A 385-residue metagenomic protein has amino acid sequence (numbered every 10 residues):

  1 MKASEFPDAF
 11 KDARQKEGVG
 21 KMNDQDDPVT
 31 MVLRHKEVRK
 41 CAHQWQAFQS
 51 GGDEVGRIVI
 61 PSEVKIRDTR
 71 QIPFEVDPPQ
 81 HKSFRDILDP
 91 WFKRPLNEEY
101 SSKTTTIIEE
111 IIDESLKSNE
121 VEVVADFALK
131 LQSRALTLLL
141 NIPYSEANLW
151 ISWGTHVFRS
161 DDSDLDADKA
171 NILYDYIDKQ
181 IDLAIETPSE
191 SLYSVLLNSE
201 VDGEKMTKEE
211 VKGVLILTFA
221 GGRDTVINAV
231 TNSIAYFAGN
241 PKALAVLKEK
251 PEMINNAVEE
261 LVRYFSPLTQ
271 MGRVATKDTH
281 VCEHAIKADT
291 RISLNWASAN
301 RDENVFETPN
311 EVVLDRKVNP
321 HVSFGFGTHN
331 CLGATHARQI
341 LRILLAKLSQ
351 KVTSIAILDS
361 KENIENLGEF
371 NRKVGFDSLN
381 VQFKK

Functional and structural regions predicted by a protein language model:
M1-K385: Cytochrome P450
